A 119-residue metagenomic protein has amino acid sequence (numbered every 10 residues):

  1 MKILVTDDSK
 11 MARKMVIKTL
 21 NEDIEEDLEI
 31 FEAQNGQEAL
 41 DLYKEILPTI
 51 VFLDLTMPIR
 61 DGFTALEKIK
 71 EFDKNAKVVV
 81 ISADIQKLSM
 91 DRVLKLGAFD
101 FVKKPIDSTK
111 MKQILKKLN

Functional and structural regions predicted by a protein language model:
K10-F31: Two-component/phosphorelay signaling modules centered on CheY-like receiver
E32-D41, G62: Helix N-cap/capping motif at the beta->alpha junctions
D41, F63-K74: Short amphipathic alpha-helix used as the core "switch/output" element in two-component signaling
I46-F52: Active-site beta3 strand of CheY-like receiver
M57: Receiver (REC) domain active-site loop signature in two-component systems and cognate sites in sensor histidine kinases
K104: A Lys-centered signature of the CheY-like receiver
